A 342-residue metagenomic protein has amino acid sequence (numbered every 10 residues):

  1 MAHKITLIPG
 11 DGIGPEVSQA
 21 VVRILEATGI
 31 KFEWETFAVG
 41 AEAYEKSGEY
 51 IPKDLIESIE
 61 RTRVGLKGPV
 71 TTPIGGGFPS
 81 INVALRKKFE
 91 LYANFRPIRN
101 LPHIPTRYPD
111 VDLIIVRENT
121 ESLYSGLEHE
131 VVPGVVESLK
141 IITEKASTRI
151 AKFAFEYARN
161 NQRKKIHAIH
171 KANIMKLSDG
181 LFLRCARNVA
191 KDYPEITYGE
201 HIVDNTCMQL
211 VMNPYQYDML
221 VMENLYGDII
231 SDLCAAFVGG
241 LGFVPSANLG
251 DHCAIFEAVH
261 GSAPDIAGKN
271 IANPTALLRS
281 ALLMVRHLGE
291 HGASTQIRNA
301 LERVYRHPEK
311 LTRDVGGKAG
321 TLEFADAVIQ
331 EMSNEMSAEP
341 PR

Functional and structural regions predicted by a protein language model:
M1-I5: Extreme N-terminal starter segment of soluble prokaryotic enzymes
T6-A27, V132-D204, Q216: Glycine-rich phosphate/diphosphate-binding loop of Rossmann-like nucleotide-binding domains
D11-G14, R63, V116, A154 (+5 more regions): Buried hydrophobic positions in well-ordered alpha/beta secondary-structure cores of metabolic enzymes
V21, L25, A186, L277-V285 (+1 more regions): Buried hydrophobic packing segments
F32-K53, M208-L210: N-terminal beta-loop-helix "entrance" segment that forms/cooperates in small-molecule cofactor or anionic ligand
A41-Y44, Q209-E309: Glycine-rich phosphate/nucleotide-binding loop
E45-K140, L225: N-terminal glycine-rich phosphate/adenylate-binding segment common to multiple enzyme folds
H287-R342: Internal helix-turn-beta structural module
